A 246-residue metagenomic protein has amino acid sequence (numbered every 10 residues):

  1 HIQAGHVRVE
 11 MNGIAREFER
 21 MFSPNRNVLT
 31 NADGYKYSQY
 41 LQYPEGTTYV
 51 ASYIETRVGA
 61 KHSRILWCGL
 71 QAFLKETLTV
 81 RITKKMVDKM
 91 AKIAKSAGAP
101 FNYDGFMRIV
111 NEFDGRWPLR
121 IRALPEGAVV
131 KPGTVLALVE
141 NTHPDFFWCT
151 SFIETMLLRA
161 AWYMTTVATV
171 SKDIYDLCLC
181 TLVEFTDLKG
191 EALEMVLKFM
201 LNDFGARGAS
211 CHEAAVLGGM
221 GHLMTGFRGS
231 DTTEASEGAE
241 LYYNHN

Functional and structural regions predicted by a protein language model:
H1-N12: Universal eukaryotic N-terminal targeting presequences
Q3, Q39-Q42, Q71: Residue-identity detector for glutamine
R8-E10, D33, G69, N102: Poly-acidic low-complexity segments
I14-K61, I109-P118, R122, G127-N246: Buried, small/hydrophobic-residue-enriched core segments of structured protein domains
G46, V50-N102: Low-complexity, highly charged intrinsically disordered N-terminal segments that act as targeting/localization
F101-I109: Short, positively charged
